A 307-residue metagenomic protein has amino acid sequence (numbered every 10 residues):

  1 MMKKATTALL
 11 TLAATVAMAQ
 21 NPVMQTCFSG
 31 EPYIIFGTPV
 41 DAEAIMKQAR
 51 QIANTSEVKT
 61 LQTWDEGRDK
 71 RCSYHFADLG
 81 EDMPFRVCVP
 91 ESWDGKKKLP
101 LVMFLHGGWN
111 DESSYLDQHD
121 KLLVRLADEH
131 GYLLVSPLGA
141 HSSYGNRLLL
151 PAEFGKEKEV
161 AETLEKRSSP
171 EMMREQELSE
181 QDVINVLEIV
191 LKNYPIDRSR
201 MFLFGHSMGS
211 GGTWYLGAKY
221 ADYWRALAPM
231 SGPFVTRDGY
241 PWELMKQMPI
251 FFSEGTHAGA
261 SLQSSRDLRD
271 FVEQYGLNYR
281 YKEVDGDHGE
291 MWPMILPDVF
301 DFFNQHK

Functional and structural regions predicted by a protein language model:
T11-A19: Hydrophobic h-region of N-terminal signal peptides that target proteins for export in Gram-negative bacteria
A19-L99, S179, M208, R266-D270 (+2 more regions): A domain-start/cap signature at the N-terminus of enzymes
N21-T38, P249-E254, A258-K307: C-terminal catalytic histidine-bearing segment of alpha/beta-hydrolase fold enzymes
W93-L99, F104-R147, T236, A260: Short substrate-entry loop that stabilizes the transition state in hydrolases
P100, Y132, R225, M248-P249: Alpha/beta-hydrolase fold active-site loops
W109-N110, E188-P195, S199-Q247: Primarily recognizes the serine-hydrolase "nucleophile elbow" in alpha/beta-hydrolase and SGNH/GDSL folds
D117-L123, S231-E243, Q263-D267: Alpha-helical scaffolding within the catalytic cores of extracellular/periplasmic polymer-degrading hydrolases
E153-Y194: Alpha/beta-hydrolase active-site loop
